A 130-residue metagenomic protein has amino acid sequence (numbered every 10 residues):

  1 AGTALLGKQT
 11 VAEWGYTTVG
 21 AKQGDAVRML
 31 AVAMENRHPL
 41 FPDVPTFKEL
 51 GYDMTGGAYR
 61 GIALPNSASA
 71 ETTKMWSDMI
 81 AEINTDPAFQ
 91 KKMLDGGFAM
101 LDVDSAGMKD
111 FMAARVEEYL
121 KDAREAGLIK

Functional and structural regions predicted by a protein language model:
A1-K130: Conserved, function-defining micro-sites of small-solute handling proteins
